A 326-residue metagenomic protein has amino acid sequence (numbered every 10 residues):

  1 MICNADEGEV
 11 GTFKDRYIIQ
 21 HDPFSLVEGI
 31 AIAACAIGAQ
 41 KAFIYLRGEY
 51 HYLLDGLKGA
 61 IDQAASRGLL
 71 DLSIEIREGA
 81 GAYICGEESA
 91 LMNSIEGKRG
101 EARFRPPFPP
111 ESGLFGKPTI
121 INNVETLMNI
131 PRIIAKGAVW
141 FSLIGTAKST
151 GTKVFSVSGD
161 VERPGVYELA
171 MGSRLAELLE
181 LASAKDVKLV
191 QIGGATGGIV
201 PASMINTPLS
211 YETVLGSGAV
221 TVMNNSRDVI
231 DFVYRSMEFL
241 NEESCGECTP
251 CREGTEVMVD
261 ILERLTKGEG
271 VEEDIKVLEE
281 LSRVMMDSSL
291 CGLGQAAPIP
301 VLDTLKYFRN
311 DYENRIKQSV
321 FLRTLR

Functional and structural regions predicted by a protein language model:
M1-F13, Y17-S25, G29-A31, L189-Q191 (+1 more regions): Function-dense linear segments that define catalytic or interfacial modules in macromolecule-processing proteins
N4-V10, C35-A39, D160: Short connector loops/turns at beta-strand edges and beta->alpha or beta->beta junctions
A5, K14-I19, K41-A42, Y50 (+2 more regions): Ferredoxin-type iron-sulfur electron-transfer modules in oxidoreductases and energy-metabolism complexes
T12-D15, L54-G59, C85-G97, R103-P107 (+6 more regions): Short acidic, glycine/serine/threonine-rich loops at helix termini
I18-L53, A60, M128-N129, I134: Internal alpha/beta scaffold segment
V27-A33, A170-K185: Short amphipathic, charge-patterned alpha-helical segments
F43-I84, K188-I199, S203-N206, R227: Small-residue-enriched alpha-helical segments and adjacent helix-cap loops that form tight helix-helix packing
L54-M171, A182-A184: Hydrophobic alpha-helical positions that pack around
